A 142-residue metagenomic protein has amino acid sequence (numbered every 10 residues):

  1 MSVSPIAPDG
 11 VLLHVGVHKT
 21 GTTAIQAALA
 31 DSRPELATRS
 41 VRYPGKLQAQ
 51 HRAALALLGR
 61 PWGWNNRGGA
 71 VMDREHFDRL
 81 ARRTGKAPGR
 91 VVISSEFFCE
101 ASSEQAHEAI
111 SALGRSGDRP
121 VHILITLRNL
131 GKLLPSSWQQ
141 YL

Functional and structural regions predicted by a protein language model:
M1-V91, S95-C99: PAPS-dependent sulfotransferase catalytic core
E35, F98, S103-L142: PAPS-dependent sulfotransferase catalytic domain
